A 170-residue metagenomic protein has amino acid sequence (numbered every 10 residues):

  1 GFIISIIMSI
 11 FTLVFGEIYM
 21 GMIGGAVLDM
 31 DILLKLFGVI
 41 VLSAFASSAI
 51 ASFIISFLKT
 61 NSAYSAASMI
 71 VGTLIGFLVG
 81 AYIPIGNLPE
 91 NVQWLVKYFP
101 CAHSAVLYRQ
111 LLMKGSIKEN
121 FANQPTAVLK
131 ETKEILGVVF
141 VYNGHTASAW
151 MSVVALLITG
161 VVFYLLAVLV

Functional and structural regions predicted by a protein language model:
F2-I75, L165: Alpha-helical transmembrane segments and their short interhelical loops
I10, Y82-I83, V106, N123 (+1 more regions): Short alpha-helix boundary/capping motifs
V14-Y19, V79-Y82, R109, V162-L169: Residue-level signal for alpha-helical transmembrane segments in multi-pass membrane proteins
G16-I23, P89-W94, K114-N123: Short alpha-helical linear motifs
I32, N61-S62, V92, H145-S152: Membrane-interface helix-boundary signature
L58-S116: Transmembrane helix segments
K114-V170: Alpha-helical transmembrane segments of multi-pass membrane transporters/translocases
